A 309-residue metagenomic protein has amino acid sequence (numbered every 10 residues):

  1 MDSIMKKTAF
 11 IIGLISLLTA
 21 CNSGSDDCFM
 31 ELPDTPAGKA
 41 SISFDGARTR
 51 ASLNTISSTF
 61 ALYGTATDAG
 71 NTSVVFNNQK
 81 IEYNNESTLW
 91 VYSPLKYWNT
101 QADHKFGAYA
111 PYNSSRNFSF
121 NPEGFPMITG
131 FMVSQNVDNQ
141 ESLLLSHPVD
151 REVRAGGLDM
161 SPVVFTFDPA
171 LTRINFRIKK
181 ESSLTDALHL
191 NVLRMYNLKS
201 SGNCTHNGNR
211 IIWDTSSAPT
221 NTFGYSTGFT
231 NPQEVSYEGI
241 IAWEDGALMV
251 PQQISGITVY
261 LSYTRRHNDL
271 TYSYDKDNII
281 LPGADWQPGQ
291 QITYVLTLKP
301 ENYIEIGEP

Functional and structural regions predicted by a protein language model:
M1-T8: Positively charged n-region of N-terminal signal peptides that target proteins for export
L18-A20: C-terminal motif of bacterial Sec signal peptides marking the signal peptidase cleavage site
S23-H189, E234-Y237, I241-E244, Q253 (+2 more regions): Short, low-hydrophobicity acidic/polar segments
A69-K80, S201-H206, N268-I279: Surface-exposed loop/edge segments in extracytoplasmic proteins
S183-C204: Acidic (Asp/Glu-rich), glycine- and aromatic
L198-D214, A218: Long, charge-dense
S217-W243: Extended, solvent-exposed segments with strong compositional bias
